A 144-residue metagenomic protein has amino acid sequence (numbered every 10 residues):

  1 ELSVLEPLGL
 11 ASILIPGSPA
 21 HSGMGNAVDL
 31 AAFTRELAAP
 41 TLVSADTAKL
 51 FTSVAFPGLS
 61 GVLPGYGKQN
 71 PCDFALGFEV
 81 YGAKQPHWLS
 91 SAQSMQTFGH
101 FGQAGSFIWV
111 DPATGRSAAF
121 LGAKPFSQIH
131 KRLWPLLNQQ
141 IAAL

Functional and structural regions predicted by a protein language model:
E1-E6, L14-L144: Catalytic loop of the DD-peptidase/beta-lactamase superfamily, centered on the K-T-G motif and neighboring
